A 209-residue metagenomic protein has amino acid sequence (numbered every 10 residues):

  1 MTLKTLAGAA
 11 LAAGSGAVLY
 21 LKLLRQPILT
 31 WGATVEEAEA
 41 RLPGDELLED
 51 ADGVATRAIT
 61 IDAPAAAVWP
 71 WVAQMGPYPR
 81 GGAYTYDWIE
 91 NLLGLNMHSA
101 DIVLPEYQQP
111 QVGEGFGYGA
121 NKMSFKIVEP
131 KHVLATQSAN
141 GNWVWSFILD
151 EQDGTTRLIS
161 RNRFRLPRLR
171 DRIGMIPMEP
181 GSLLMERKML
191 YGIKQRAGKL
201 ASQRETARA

Functional and structural regions predicted by a protein language model:
M1-A7: N-terminal alpha-helical membrane-insertion module
T2, A13, R168-D171: Amphipathic, low-complexity, repeat-rich surface-exposed segments
A7, L11-G14, L19-V112, Q203-A209: Hydrophobic ligand-binding cavity/cleft-lining segments
W31, E37-A38, Q137-Q195: Beta-strand/loop substructures that line and gate deep hydrophobic ligand-binding cavities in soluble
V54-T56, A120-N121, N142-S146: Short, surface-exposed coil-to-beta transition loops
D62-A66, I127-K131, I148-R157, A197-S202: A short, structured loop/turn motif at beta-sheet edges
A100, G117-G119: Flexible, solvent-exposed loop/hinge segments and secondary-structure transition points
Q109-G113, V128-T136: Short, hydrophobic/aromatic-rich segments at coil-to-beta transitions
